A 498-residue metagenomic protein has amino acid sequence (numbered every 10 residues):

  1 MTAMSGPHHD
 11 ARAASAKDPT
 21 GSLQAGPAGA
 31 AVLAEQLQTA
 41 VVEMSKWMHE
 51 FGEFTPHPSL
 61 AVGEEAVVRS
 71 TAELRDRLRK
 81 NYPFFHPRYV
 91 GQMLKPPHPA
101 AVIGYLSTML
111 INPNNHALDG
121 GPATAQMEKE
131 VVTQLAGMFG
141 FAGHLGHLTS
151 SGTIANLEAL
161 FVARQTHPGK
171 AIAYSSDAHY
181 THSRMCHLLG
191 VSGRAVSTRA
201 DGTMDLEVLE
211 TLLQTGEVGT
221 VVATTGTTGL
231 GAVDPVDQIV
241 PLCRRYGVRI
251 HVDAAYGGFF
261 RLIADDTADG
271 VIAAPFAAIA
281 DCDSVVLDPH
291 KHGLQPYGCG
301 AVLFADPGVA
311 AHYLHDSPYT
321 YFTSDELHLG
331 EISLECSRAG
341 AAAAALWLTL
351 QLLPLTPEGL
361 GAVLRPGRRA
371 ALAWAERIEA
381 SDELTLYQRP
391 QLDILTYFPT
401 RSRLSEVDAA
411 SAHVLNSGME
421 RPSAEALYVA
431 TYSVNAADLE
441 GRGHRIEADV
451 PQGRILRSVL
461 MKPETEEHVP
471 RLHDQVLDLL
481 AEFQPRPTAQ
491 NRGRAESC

Functional and structural regions predicted by a protein language model:
T2-A142, P422, L427, D438-H444 (+3 more regions): N-terminal entrance/gating region of PLP-dependent enzymes' catalytic architecture
S45, S151-H315, T323, S497-C498: Conserved PLP-enzyme active-site core in the AAT-like
P56, N112-D119, F141-H147, G193-V196 (+5 more regions): Glycine- and acidic
L135-E158: Short loop-beta-helix segment that forms the pyridoxal 5′-phosphate
G270-Q391, T400-S402: Active-site C-terminal subdomain of aminotransferase-like
V363, G367-R368, I378, Y387 (+2 more regions): C-terminal, well-structured subdomains that either form a transmembrane helix-short loop-helix hairpin in multi-pass
T385-A436, E440: Conserved PLP-binding catalytic core of the aspartate aminotransferase-like
E440-C498: PLP-dependent enzyme catalytic core of the Aspartate aminotransferase-like
